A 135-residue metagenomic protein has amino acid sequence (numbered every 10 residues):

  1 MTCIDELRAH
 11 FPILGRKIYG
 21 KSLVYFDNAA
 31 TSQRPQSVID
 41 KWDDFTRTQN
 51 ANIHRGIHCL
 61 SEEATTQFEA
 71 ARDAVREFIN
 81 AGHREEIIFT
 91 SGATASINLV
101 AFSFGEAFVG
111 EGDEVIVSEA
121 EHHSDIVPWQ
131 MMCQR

Functional and structural regions predicted by a protein language model:
M1-R135: Pyridoxal 5′-phosphate
